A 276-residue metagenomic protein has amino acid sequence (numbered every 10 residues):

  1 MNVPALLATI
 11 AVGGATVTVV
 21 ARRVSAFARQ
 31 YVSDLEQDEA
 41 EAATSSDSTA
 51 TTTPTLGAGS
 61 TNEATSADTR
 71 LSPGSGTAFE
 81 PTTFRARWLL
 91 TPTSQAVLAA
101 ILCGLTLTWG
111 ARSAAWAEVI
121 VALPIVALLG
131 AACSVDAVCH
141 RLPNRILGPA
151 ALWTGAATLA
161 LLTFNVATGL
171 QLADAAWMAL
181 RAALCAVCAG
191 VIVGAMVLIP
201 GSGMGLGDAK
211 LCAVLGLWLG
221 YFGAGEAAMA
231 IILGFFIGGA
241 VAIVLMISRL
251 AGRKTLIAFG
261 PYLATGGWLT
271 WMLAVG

Functional and structural regions predicted by a protein language model:
M1-G276: A membrane-topology feature that recognizes alpha-helical transmembrane segments and their immediate juxtamembrane
